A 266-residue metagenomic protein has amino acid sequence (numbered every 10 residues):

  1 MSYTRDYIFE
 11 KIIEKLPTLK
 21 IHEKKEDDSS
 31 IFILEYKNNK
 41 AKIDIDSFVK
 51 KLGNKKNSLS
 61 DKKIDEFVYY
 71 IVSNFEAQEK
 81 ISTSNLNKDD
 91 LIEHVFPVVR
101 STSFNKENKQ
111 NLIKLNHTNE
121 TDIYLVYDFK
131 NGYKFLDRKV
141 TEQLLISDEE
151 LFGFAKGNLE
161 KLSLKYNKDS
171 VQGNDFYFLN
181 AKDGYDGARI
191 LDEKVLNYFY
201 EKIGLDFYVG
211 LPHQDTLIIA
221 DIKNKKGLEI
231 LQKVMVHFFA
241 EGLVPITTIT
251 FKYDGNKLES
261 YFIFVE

Functional and structural regions predicted by a protein language model:
S2-P17: Short, non-transmembrane alpha-helical segments in secretory-pathway proteins
K11, K15, K25, S29-G184: Charged, alpha-helical interface segments at or near domain boundaries
E14-K20, K161-S163, E201-D206, F239-I246: Structural alpha-beta junctions
E26, E35-N39, F129-K130, G210-D215 (+2 more regions): Short, flexible beta-strand-to-coil junctions
S29-F32, T216-L217, L258: Hydrophobic residues embedded in beta-strands of well-ordered beta-sheets
K42-V49, K194, Y200-E201, G227-F239: Helical (often loop-to-helix) elements that flank the catalytic cores of nucleotide-handling enzymes
F176-I230: Intrinsically disordered, low-complexity segments enriched in Gly and acidic/Ser/Thr residues that form flexible
I222-E266: C-terminal structured domains
